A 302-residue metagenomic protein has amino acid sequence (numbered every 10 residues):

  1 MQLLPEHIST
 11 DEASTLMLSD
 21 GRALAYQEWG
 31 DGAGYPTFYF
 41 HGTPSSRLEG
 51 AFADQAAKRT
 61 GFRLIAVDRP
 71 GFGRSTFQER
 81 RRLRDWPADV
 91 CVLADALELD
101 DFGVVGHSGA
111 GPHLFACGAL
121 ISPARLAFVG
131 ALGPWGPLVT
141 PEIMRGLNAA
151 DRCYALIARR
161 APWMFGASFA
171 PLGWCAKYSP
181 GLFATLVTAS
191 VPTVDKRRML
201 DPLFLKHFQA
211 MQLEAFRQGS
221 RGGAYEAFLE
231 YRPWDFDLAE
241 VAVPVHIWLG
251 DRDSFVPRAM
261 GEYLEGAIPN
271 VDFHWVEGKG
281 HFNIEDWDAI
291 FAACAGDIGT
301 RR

Functional and structural regions predicted by a protein language model:
Q2-D31: N-terminal cap/lid segment of alpha/beta-hydrolase-fold proteins
R22-T76: Conserved HGGG/HGGXW glycine-rich cap/lid loop of the alpha/beta-hydrolase fold
D85-G103: Conserved acidic catalytic loop of the alpha/beta-hydrolase fold
D100-R145: Conserved hydrolase catalytic core segment
A149-F236: Alpha/beta-hydrolase
V241, I247-L249, D253: Short beta-strand/loop motif that positions the catalytic acidic residue of the alpha/beta-hydrolase fold
S254-M260: Conserved alpha/beta-hydrolase "acid-adjacent" motif
E262, I268-R302: Catalytic active-site module of serine/aspartate enzymes centered on a nucleophile-bearing elbow/loop
